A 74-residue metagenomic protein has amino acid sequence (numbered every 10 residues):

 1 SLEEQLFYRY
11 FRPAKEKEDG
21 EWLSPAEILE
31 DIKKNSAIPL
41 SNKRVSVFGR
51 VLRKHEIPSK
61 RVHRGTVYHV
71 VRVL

Functional and structural regions predicted by a protein language model:
S1-L74: DNA transaction DNA-binding modules
